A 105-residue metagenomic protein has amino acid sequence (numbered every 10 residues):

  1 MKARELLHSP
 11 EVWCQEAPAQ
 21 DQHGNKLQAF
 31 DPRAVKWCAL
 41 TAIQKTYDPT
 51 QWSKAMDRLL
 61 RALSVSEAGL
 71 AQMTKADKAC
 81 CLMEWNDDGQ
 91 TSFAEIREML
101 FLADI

Functional and structural regions predicted by a protein language model:
M1-I105: Domain-length accessory/inserted modules outside core catalytic folds
